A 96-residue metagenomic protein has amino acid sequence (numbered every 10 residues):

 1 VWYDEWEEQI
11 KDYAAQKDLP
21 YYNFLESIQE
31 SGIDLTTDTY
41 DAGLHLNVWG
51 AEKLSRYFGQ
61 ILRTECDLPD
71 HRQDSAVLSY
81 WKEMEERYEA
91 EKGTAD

Functional and structural regions predicted by a protein language model:
V1-S27: Conserved, well-ordered alpha-helix/loop/beta-strand core segments that scaffold catalytic motifs
W2, N23, D34-T36, V77: Short, solvent-exposed coil/turn linker segments
K11, K17, S27, G32-L44: Accessory, usually C-terminal, subdomains that scaffold auxiliary metal cofactors
D18, G32, T64-D67, K92-G93: Short, flexible coil/linker elements and helix-boundary hinge sites characteristic of intrinsically disordered
Y21-N23, S27-Q29, R72, L78 (+1 more regions): Short leucine-rich amphipathic alpha-helices used at interfaces
N23-S31, Y57-R63: Low-complexity, flexible helical/coil segments
T39-S75: Histidine-centered active-site loop/cap adjacent to the catalytic His in serine esterases/O-acetyl transfer systems
V77-D96: Charge-patterned, long linear interaction tracts outside catalytic cores
